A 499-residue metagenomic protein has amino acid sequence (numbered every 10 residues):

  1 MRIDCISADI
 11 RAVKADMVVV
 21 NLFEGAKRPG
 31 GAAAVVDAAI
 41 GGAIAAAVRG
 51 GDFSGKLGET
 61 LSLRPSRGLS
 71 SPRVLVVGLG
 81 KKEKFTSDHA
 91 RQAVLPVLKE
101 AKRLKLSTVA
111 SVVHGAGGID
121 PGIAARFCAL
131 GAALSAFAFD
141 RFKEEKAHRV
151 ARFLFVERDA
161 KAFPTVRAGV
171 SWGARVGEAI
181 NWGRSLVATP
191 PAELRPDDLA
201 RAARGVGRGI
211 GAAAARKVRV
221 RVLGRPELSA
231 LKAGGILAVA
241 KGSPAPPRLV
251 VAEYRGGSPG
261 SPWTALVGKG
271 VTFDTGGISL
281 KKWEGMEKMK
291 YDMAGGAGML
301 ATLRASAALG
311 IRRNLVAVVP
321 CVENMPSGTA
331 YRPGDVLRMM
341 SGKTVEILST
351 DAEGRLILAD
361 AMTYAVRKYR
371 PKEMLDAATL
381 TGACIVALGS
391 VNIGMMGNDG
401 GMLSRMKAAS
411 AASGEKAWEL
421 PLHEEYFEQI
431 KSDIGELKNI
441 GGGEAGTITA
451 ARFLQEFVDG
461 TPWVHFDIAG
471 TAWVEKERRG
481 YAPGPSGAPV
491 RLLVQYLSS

Functional and structural regions predicted by a protein language model:
M1-G270: Short amphipathic alpha-helical segment within the helicase RecA-like ATPase core that mediates nucleic-acid
D52-S54, A200-S499: A generic structural signal for tightly packed, nonpolar segments enriched in small/aliphatic residues
